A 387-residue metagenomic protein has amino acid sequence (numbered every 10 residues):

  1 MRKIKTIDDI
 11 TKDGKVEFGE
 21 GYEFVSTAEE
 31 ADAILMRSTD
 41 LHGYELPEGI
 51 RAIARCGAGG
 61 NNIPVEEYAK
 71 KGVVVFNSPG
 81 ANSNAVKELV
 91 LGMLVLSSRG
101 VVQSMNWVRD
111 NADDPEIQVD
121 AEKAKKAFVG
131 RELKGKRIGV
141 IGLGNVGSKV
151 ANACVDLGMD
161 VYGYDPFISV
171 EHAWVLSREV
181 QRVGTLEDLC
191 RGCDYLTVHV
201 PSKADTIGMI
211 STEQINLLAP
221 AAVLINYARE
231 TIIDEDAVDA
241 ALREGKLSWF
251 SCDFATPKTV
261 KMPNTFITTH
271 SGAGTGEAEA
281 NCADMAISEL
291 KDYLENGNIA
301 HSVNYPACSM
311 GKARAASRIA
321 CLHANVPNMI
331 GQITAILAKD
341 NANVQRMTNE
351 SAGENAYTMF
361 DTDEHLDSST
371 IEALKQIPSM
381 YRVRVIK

Functional and structural regions predicted by a protein language model:
M1-P79, S211-E213, L217, D234 (+3 more regions): An N-terminal-biased, well-structured beta-alpha scaffold segment characteristic of Rossmann-like dinucleotide-binding
H42-Y44, F167-T259, G274: Rossmann-like adenosine-cofactor binding region
P79-R137, N298-V303: Phosphate-binding beta-alpha-beta segment of Rossmann-like dinucleotide-binding domains, i.e., the NAD(P)
K87-N106, V155-M159, D284-N298, T334-A338 (+1 more regions): Oxidoreductase and adenylate-handling cofactor-binding alpha/beta cores
V146: Hydrophobic/small residue at the entry helix of a nucleotide-binding pocket
N216, P220-A313, L322-A324, Y357 (+2 more regions): Rossmann-like dinucleotide-binding domain for NAD(H)/NADP(H)
N304-K387: A conserved regulatory-domain signal marking ACT and ACT-like small-molecule sensing domains and adjacent regulatory
